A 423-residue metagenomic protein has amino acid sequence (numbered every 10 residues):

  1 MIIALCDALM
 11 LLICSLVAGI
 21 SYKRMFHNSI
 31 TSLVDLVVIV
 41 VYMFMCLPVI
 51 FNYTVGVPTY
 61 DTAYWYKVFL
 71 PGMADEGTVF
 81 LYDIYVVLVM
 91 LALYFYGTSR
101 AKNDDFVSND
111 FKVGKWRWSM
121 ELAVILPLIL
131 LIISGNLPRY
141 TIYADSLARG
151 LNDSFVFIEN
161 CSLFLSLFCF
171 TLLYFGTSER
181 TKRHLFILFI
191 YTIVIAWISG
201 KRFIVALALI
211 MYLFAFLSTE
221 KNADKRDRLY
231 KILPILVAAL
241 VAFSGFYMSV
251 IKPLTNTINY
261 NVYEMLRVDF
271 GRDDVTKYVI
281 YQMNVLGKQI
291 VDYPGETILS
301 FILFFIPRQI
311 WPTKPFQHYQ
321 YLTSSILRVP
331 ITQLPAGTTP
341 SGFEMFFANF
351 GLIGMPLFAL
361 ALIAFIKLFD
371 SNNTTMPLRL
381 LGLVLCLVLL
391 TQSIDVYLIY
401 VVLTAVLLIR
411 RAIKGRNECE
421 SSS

Functional and structural regions predicted by a protein language model:
M1-D105, L188-I193, F216-V241, C419-S423: N-terminal "leader" segments that precede or initiate the main folded domain
C14-M25, S166-G176, L357-F369: Hydrophobic, aromatic-rich transmembrane alpha-helices and their immediate juxtamembrane boundary segments
N28-Y42, G114-M120, R180-I187, F369-L381: Membrane-interfacial loop-to-transmembrane alpha-helix junctions, especially the N-terminal start
L36-Y42, H184-V194, I232-A239, A359-A364 (+2 more regions): Central hydrophobic cores of alpha-helical transmembrane segments in multi-pass integral membrane proteins
T59-F80, Y94-N222, A239-P253, S325-L327: Membrane-embedded catalytic interface detector for glycan/lipid assembly enzymes
F168, P335-S423: Hydrophobic alpha-helical segments
R226-Q317: Aromatic-rich transmembrane-lumenal/periplasmic boundary elements in polytopic membrane proteins
Y293-I353: Long extracytoplasmic/lumenal interhelical loops at the membrane interface of multi-pass membrane proteins
